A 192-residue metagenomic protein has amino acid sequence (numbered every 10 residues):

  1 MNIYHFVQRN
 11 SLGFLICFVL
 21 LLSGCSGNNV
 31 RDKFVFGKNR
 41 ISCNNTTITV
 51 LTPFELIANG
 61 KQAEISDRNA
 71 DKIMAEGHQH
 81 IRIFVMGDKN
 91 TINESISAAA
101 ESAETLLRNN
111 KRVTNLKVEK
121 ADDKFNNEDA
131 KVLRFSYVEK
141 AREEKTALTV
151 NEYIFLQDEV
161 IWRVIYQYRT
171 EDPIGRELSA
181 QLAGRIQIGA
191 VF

Functional and structural regions predicted by a protein language model:
N2-F6, F14, V19-I73, Q79 (+3 more regions): N-terminal targeting sequences that direct proteins away from the cytosol to non-cytosolic compartments
N10, S102, N151-E152, R163: Polar/charged side chains located within well-ordered beta-strands of beta-rich proteins
T52-F54, G87-K89, S136-E139, Y166-Y168: A mature extracytoplasmic/lumenal domain signature
I65-A70, M74-G77, F84-V85, L133-E139 (+2 more regions): Short beta-strand element of the conserved SAM-dependent methyltransferase core
D71-E101: A short acidic-to-branched-hydrophobic micro-motif
I92-I96, A147, E171-S179: Solvent-exposed, acidic/flexible segments
S97-E104, S179-A183: Extracytoplasmic/secreted envelope proteins and their assembly/folding machinery, especially bacterial periplasmic
E104-F155: Signature of long, low-cysteine stretches enriched in small and polar/charged residues
